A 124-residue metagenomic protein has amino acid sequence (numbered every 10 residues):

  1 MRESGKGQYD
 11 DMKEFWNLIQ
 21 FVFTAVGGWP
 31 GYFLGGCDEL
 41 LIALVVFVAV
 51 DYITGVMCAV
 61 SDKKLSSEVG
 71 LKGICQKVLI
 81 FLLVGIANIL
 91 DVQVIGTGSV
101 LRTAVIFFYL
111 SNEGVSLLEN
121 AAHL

Functional and structural regions predicted by a protein language model:
M1-L18, L110-L124: Membrane-proximal cytosolic segments adjacent to transmembrane helices
W16-G35: Alpha-helical phosphate/pyrophosphate-handling elements in metalloenzyme active cores
L18-V22, L41, V45, I74 (+2 more regions): Hydrophobic alpha-helical transmembrane segments
W29-L41, D91-L101: Helix-coil boundary and interhelical linker segments in multi-pass alpha-helical membrane proteins
L44-G55, I80-N88, V105-S116: Alpha-helical transmembrane segments of multi-pass membrane proteins
V48-V69: Membrane-helix boundary/interface segments in integral membrane proteins
D62-L83: Juxtamembrane helix-capping/reentrant segments at transmembrane boundaries
V69, I95-G96, L101-A104, H123: Selective transmembrane helix interface/packing segments
